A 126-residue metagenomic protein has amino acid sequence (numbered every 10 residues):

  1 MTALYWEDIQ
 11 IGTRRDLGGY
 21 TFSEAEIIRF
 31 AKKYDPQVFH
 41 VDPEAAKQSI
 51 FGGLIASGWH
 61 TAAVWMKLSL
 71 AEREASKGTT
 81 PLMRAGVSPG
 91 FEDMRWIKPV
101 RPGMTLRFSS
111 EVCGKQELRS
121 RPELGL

Functional and structural regions predicted by a protein language model:
M1-P89: Hot-dog-fold acyl-thioester-processing enzymes
V87, F91-L126: Hydrophobic beta-sheet segments that form the core/acyl-binding groove of ACP/CoA-dependent acyl-chain-processing
